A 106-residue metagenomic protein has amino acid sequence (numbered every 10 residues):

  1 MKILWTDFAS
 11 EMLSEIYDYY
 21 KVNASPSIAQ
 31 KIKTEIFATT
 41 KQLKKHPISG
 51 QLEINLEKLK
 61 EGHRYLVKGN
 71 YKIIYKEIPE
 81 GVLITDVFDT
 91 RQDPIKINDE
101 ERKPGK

Functional and structural regions predicted by a protein language model:
M1-E35: Arg/Lys-rich, positively charged N-terminal/basic patches that mediate binding to nucleic acids
K2, D7, S27, A38 (+3 more regions): Small, basic N-terminal interaction modules of short regulatory proteins
Y17, F37-K44: Structural signal for well-ordered, non-membrane alpha-helices
K31, I48-L52, P104-G105: Juxtamembrane/interface motifs at transmembrane-helix termini
K41-V67: A short, surface-exposed loop/turn module that caps and links secondary-structure elements
E61, V67-K72, K76-K106: Enriched for short, Lys/Arg-rich terminal
